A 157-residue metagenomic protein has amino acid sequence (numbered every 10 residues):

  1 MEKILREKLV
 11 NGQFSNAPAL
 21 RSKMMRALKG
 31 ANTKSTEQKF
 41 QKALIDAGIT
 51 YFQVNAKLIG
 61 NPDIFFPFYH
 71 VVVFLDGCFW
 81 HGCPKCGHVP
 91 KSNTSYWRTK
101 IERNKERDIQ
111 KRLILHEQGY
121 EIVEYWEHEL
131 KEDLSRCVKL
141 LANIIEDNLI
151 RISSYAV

Functional and structural regions predicted by a protein language model:
M1-V157: Nucleic-acid endo/exonuclease domains
